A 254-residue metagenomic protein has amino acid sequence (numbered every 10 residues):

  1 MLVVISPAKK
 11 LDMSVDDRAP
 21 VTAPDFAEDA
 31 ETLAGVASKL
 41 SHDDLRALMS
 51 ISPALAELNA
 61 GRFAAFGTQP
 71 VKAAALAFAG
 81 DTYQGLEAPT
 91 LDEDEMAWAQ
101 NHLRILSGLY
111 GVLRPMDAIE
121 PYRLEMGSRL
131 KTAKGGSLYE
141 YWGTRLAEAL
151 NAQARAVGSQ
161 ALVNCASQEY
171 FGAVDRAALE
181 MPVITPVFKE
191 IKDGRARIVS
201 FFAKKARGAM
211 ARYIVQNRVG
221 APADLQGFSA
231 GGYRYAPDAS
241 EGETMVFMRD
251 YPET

Functional and structural regions predicted by a protein language model:
V4-E93: Active-site helix-to-loop segments that bind/position phosphate- or nucleotide-bearing substrates and donors across
A88-E241, V246-T254: Internal, well-folded beta-alpha domain core
